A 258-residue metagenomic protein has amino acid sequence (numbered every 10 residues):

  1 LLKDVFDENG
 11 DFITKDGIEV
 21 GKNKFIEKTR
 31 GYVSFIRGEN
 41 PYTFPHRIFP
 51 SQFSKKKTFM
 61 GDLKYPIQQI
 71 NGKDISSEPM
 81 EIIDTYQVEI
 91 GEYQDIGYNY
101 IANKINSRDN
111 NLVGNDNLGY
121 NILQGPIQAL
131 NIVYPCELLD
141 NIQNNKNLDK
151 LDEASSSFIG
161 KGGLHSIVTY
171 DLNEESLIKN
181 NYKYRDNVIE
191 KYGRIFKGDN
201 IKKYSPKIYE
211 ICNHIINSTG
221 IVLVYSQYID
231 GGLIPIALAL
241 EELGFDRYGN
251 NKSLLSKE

Functional and structural regions predicted by a protein language model:
L1-E258: Helicase motor interdomain insertion/brace
